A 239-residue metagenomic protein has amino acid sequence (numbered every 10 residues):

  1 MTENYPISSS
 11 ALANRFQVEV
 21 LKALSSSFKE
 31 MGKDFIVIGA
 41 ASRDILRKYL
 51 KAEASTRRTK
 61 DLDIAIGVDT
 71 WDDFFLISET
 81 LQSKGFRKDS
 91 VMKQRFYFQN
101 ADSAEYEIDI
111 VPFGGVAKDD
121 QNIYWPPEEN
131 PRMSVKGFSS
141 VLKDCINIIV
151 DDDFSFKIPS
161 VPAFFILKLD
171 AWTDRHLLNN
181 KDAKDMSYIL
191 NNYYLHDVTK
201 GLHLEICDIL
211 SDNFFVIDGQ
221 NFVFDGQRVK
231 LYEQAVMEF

Functional and structural regions predicted by a protein language model:
M1-F239: Compositionally biased terminal segments of proteins
